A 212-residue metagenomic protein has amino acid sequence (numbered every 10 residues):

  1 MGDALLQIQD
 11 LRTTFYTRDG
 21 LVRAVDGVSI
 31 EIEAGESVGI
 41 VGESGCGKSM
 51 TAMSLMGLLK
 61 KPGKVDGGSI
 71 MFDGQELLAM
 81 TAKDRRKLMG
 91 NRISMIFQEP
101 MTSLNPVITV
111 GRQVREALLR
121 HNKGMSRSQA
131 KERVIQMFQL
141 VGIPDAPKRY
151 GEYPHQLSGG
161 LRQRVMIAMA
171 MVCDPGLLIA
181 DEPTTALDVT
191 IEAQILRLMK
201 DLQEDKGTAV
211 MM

Functional and structural regions predicted by a protein language model:
V65-E76: Conserved ABC transporter NBD signature motif
E76, Q129-K148: Conserved ABC ATPase "signature" region
L77-S94, R120, R127: ABC ATPase NBD coupling module
V114, I167, L178, I191 (+1 more regions): Hydrophobic anchor residue at the start of the ABC signature
V172-G176: A short, proline-enriched helix->beta-strand linker immediately N-terminal to the Walker B motif in ABC-type P-loop
A193-G207: Helical segment within the ABC ATPase nucleotide-binding domain
